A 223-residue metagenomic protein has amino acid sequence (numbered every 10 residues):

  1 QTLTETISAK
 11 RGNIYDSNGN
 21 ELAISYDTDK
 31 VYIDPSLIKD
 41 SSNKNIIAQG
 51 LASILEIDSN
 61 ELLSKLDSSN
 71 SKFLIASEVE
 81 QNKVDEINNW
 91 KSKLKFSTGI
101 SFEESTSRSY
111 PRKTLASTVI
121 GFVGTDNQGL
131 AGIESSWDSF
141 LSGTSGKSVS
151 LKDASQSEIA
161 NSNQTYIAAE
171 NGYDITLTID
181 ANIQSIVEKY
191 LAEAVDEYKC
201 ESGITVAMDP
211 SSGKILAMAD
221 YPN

Functional and structural regions predicted by a protein language model:
L3, S8-R11, D27-V31, S71-F73 (+4 more regions): Envelope-exposed proteins and targeting segments
E5-E56: Juxtamembrane extramembrane loops of integral membrane proteins
K10-N18, C200-N223: A short, well-structured edge-of-sheet supersecondary motif
A23, G121, A160, L216-A219: A structural microfeature
S25-K30, D126, A217-N223: Short beta->alpha transition motifs characteristic of CBS
I46-S53, K65-G172: Small/polar-residue-rich segments within soluble enzyme cores
A160-G203: Conserved, well-ordered alpha-helix/loop/beta-strand core segments that scaffold catalytic motifs
